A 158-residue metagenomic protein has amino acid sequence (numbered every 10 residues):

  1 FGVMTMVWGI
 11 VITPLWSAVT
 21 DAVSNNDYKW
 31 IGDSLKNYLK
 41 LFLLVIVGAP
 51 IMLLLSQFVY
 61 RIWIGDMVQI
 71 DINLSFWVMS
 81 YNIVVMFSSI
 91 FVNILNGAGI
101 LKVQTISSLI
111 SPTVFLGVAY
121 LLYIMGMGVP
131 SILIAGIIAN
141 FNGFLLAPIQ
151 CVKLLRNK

Functional and structural regions predicted by a protein language model:
F1-W8, F141: Alpha-helical transmembrane segments of polytopic membrane transporters and translocases
T5-N25, N96-G97: Helix-loop junctions and terminal segments of transmembrane helices in multi-pass membrane transport/translocation
D27-L43, I51-L55, I72-S75: Interfacial transmembrane-helix starts/ends
Y28, L55-I83, P130: Interfacial segments at transmembrane-helix termini and the short loops linking adjacent helices
F42, V78, N82, S108-L109 (+1 more regions): Residue-level recognition of transmembrane alpha-helices in multi-pass small-molecule transporters/permeases
S56, G99-K102, P112-L145, I149-V152 (+1 more regions): Membrane-interface helix-loop junctions in multi-pass transport and translocation proteins
S80-I110: Membrane-interface junctions at transmembrane-helix termini in multi-pass inner-membrane proteins
